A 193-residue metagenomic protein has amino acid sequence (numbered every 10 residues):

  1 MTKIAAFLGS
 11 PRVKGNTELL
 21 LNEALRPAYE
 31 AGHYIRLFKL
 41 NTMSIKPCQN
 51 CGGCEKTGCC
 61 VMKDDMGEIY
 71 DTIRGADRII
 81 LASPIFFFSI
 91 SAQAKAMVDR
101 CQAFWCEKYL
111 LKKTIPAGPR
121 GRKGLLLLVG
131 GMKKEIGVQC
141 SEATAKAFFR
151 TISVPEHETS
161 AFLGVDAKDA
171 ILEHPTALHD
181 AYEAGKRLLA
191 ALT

Functional and structural regions predicted by a protein language model:
T2-A5, L125-L126, A161-K168: A short small-residue
T2-H33: N-terminal beta1-alpha1 ligand-phosphate binding loop
G9-S10, L40, V129-G131: Cofactor-binding loop segments of dinucleotide-utilizing enzymes, especially the Rossmann-like FAD- and NAD(P)+-binding
E18-N22, V138-A143, L178: Short, surface-exposed alpha-helical segments at coil->helix boundaries
E30-A31, A143-T193: Glycine-rich phosphate/pyrophosphate-binding loop and the adjoining helix
H33-M43, S160: A short beta-strand-loop structural module common to alpha/beta enzyme folds
L40-C59, D166-H174: N-terminal beta-loop-helix "entrance" segment that forms/cooperates in small-molecule cofactor or anionic ligand
V61-R150: Helix-loop-strand module that forms the ligand-binding subsite of alpha/beta enzymes
